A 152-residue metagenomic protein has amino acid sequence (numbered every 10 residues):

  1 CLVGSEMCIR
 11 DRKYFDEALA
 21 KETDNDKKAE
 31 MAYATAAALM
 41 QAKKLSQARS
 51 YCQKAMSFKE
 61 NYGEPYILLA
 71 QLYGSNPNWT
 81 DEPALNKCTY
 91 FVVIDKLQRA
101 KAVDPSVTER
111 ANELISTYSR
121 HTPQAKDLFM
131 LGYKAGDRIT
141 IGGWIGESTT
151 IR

Functional and structural regions predicted by a protein language model:
C1-G4, C8-I9: Single conserved hydrophobic/aromatic residue that forms the stacking wall/gate of nucleotide- or nucleobase-binding
E17-N25, K54-K59: Solenoid-like repeat scaffolds
T23-D26, A37-K43, A70, S75-L85 (+2 more regions): Short coil/turn linking the two alpha-helices of tandem helical-hairpin repeats
N25-K28, N61-Y62, V107-T108: Residue-level recognition of tetratricopeptide repeat
R99-R152: Terminal, low-structured helical/coil segments at or just beyond the last alpha-helical repeat
